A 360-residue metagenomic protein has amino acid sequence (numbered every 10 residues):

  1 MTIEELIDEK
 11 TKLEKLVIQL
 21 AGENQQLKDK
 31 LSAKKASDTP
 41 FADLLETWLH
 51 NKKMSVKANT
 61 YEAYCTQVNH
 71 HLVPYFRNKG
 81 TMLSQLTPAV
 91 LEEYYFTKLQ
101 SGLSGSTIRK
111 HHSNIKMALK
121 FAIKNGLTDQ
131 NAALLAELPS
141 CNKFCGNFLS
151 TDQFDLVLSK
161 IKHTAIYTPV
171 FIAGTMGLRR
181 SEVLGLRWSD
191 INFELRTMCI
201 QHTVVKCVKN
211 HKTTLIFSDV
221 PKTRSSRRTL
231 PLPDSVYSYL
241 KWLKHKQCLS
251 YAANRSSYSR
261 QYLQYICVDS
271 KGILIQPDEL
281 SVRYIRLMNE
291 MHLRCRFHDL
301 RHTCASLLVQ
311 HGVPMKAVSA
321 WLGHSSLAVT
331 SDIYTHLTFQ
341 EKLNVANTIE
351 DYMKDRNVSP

Functional and structural regions predicted by a protein language model:
M1-Q85, A89, H245-Q261, F339: N-terminal DNA-binding module of tyrosine recombinases/phage integrases
T2, L13-K15, L195, K206-V208 (+6 more regions): C-terminal secondary-structure termini that scaffold catalytic or DNA-interacting sites
S37-A42, L49-L127, K143, L274-E279 (+1 more regions): N-terminal core-binding DNA-recognition domain of tyrosine site-specific recombinases/integrases
S101, G105, S159, H163-T164 (+6 more regions): Short, basic (Lys/Arg/His-rich) helix/loop patches that form interaction surfaces in the mid-to-C-terminal regions
R109, K124, T128-Q130, L134-L186 (+6 more regions): Basic, Lys/Arg- and aromatic-enriched nucleic-acid-binding interface segment
A122-A132, F193, H202-K209, W242-S257 (+1 more regions): Proline-centered turn/helix-capping motifs that create local helix->coil transitions or kinks
S140, F148, V204-K206, L322-T348: Catalytic-site neighborhood detector that most strongly recognizes the C-terminal catalytic loop/helix of tyrosine
D190-T197, V313-I333: Short, polar N-cap/turn motifs at the start of nucleic acid-interacting alpha helices
